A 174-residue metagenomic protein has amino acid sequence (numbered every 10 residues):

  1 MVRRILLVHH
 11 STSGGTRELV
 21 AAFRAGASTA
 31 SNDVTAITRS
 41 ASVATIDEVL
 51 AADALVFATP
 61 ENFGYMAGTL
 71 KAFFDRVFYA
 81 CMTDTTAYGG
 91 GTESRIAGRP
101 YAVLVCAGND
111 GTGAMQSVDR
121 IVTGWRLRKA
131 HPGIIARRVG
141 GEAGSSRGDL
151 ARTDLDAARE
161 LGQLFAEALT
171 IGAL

Functional and structural regions predicted by a protein language model:
V2-S28: N-terminal beta1-alpha1 ligand-phosphate binding loop
R3-R4, T35, P100: Residues at the starts of beta-strands that form the adenosine-phosphate
R4, R128-L174: Glycine-rich phosphate/pyrophosphate-binding loop and the adjoining helix
G15-L19, E48, T69, S117 (+2 more regions): Charged catalytic carboxylate motif
V20, T29-A54, G141-A151: N-terminal beta-loop-helix "entrance" segment that forms/cooperates in small-molecule cofactor or anionic ligand
V20-D33, F78-Y79, T123-R128: Short helix-loop-beta junction
A41-H131: Helix-loop-strand module that forms the ligand-binding subsite of alpha/beta enzymes
